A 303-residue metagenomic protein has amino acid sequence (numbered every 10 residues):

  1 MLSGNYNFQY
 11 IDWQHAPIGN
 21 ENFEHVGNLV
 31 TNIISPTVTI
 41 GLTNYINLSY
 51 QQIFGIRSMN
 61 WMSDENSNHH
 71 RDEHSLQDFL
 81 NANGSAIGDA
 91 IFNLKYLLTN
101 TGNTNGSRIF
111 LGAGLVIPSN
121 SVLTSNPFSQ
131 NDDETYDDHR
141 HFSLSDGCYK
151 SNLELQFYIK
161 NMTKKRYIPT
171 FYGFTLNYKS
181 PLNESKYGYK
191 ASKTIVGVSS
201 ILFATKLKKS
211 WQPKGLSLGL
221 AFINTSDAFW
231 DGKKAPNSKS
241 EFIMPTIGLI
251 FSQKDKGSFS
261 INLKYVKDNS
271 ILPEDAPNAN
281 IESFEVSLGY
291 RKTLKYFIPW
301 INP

Functional and structural regions predicted by a protein language model:
L2, N32-P36, G88-L94, I109 (+5 more regions): Hydrophobic, lipid-facing positions within transmembrane beta-strands of outer-membrane proteins
L2-G4, L48-Y50, S107-A113, S151 (+6 more regions): Transmembrane beta-strands of outer-membrane beta-barrel proteins
Y6-D12, Q52-S58, L98, L115-S121 (+6 more regions): Transmembrane beta-strands of outer-membrane beta-barrel pores
F8-I33, H141: Surface-exposed strand-loop-strand hairpins of Gram-negative outer-membrane beta-barrel proteins
Q14-P17, K179, N183-P303: Outer membrane beta-barrel transmembrane domains
V26-M59, N161-V198, L207: Glycine- and aromatic-enriched membrane insertion/assembly motifs of diderm outer-membrane and organelle channel
Y45, N100-I109, L123-T124, M162-T170 (+3 more regions): Short loop/turn motifs that connect adjacent beta-strands in outer-membrane beta-barrel proteins
M59-S192: Outer-membrane pore/translocation modules
